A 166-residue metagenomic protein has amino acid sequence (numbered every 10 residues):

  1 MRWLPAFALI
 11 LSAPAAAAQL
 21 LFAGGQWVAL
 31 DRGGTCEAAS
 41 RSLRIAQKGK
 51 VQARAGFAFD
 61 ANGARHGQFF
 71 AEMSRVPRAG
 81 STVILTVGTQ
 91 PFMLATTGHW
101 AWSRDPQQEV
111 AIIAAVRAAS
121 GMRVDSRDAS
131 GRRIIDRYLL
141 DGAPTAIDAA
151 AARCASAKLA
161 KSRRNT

Functional and structural regions predicted by a protein language model:
L4-S12: Bacterial N-terminal signal peptides
A17-T166: A generic "folded-domain core" signal
